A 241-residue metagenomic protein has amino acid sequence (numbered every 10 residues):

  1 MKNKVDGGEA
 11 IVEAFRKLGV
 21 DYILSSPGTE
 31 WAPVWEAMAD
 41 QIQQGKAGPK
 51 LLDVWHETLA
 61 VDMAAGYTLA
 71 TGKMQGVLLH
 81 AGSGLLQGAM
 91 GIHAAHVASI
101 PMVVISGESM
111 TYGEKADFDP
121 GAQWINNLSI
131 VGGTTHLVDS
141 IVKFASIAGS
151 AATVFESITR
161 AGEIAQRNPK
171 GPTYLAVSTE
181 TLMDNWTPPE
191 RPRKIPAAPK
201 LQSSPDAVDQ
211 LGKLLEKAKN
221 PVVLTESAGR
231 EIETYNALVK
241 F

Functional and structural regions predicted by a protein language model:
M1-F241: N-terminal alpha/beta PP-like core and its mobile active-site loop of ThDP/TPP-dependent enzymes
